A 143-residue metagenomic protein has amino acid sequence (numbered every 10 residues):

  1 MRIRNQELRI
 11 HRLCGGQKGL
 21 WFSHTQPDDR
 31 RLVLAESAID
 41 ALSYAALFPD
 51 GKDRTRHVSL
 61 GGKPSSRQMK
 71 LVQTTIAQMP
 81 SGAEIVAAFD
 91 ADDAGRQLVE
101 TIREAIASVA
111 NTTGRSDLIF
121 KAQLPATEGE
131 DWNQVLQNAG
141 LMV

Functional and structural regions predicted by a protein language model:
M1-Q78: Phosphate-handling DNA/RNA-contact segment within nucleic-acid enzymes
A46-V143: TOPRIM fold recognition
